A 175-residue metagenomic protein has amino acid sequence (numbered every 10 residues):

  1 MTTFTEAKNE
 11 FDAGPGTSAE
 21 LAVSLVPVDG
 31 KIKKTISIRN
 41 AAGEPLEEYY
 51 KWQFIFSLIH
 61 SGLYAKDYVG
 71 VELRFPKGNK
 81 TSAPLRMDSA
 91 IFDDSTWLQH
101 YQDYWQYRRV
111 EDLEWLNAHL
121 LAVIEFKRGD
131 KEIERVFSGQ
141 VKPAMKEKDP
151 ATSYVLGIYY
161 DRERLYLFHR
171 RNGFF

Functional and structural regions predicted by a protein language model:
M1-A22: Nuclease-adjacent, charged terminal/linker segments that flank catalytic cores
T2-T3, E10, K31-L85, F92-Q99: Acidic-basic catalytic patches of nuclease active cores, encompassing PD-(D/E)XK and other metal-cofactor nuclease
D12-G14, V28, A41, R171: Intrinsically disordered, low-complexity segments enriched in small/polar residues
T17-I38: Short glycine-rich His-centered loop
F54, M87-V110, N117-D130: Conserved catalytic cores of phosphodiester-cleaving nucleases, focusing on short active-site segments
G78-N79, R108-L113, K142-K146: Catalytic micro-motifs at enzyme active sites that drive phosphoryl/nucleotidyl and oxygen chemistry
L85-R86, T152: Short, surface-exposed coil-to-beta transition loops
A118-F175: Nucleic-acid nuclease catalytic cores
